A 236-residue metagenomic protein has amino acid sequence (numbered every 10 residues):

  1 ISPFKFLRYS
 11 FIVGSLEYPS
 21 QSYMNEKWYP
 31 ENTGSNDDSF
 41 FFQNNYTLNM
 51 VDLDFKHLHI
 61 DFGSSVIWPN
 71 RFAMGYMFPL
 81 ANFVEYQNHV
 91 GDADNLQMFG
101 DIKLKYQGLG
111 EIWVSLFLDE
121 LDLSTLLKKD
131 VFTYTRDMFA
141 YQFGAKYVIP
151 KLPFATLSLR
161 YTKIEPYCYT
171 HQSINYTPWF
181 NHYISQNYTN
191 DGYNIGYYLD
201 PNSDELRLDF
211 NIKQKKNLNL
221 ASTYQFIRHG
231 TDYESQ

Functional and structural regions predicted by a protein language model:
I1-S2: A conserved hydrophobic secondary-structure block that centers on an alpha-helix together with its immediately flanking
L7-L58, F62-A81, Y161-P166: Outer-membrane beta-barrel translocator/channel fold
L53-Q236: Exposed, low-structure sequence patches enriched in small/polar residues
